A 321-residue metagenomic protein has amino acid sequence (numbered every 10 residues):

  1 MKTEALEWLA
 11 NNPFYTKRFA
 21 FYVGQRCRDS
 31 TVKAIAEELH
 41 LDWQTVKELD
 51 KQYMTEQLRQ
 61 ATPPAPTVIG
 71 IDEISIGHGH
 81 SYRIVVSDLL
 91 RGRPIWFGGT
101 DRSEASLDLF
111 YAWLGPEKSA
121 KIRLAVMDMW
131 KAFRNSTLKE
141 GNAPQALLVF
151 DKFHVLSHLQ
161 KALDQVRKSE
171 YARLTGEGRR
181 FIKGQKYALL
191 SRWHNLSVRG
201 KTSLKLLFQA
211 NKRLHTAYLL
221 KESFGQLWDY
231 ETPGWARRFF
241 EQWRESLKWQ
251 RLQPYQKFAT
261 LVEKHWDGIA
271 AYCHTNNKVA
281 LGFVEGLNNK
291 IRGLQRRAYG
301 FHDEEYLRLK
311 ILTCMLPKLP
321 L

Functional and structural regions predicted by a protein language model:
M1-I71, S75, S81: Extended interfacial segments that mediate partner engagement and assembly in macromolecular machines
K2-L6, G92-F97, A271: Short small-residue beta-strand/loop micro-motif enriched in glycine and branched aliphatics
L9-Y22, K33, F97-D101, R123 (+4 more regions): Acidic, glycine-enriched active-site microenvironments
N11, Y15, C27, E38-D42 (+5 more regions): Catalytic cores of large soluble enzymes that bind and process phosphate-bearing ligands
T45-L138: RNase H-like nuclease fold core
Y53, V85-V86, K139-A146, L163-K168: Short secondary-structure boundary/capping segments
H78-H80, L89-G92, P116-L147, F153-L156 (+1 more regions): Acidic/histidine-rich catalytic cores and adjacent linkers of DNA breakage/strand-transfer/modification proteins
V155-G176: Short alpha-helix plus adjacent loop in nuclease-associated cores
